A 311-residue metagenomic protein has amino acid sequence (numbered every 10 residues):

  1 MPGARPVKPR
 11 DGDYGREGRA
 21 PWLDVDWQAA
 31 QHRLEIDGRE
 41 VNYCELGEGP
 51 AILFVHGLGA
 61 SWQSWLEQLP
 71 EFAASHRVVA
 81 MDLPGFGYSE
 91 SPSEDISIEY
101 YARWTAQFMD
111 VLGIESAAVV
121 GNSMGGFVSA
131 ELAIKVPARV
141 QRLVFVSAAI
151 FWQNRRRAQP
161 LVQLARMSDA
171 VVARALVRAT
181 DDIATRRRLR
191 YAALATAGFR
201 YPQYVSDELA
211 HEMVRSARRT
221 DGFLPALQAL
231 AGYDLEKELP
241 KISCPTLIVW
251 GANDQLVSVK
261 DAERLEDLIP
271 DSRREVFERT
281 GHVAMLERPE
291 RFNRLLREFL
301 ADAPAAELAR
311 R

Functional and structural regions predicted by a protein language model:
M1-I52, A74-H76, I114-E115, R297-R311: Alpha/beta-hydrolase fold catalytic core
R39-Y88: Conserved HGGG/HGGXW glycine-rich cap/lid loop of the alpha/beta-hydrolase fold
Y100-A117: Conserved acidic catalytic loop of the alpha/beta-hydrolase fold
I134-K135, L143-A175: Flexible "cap/lid" loop of the alpha/beta hydrolase fold
F151, R155-R156, R178-K241: Conserved alpha/beta-hydrolase catalytic His-Asp/Glu region
I242, I248-W250: Short beta-strand/loop motif that positions the catalytic acidic residue of the alpha/beta-hydrolase fold
N253-V257: Acidic catalytic loop of the alpha/beta-hydrolase fold
S272-R311: Catalytic active-site module of serine/aspartate enzymes centered on a nucleophile-bearing elbow/loop
